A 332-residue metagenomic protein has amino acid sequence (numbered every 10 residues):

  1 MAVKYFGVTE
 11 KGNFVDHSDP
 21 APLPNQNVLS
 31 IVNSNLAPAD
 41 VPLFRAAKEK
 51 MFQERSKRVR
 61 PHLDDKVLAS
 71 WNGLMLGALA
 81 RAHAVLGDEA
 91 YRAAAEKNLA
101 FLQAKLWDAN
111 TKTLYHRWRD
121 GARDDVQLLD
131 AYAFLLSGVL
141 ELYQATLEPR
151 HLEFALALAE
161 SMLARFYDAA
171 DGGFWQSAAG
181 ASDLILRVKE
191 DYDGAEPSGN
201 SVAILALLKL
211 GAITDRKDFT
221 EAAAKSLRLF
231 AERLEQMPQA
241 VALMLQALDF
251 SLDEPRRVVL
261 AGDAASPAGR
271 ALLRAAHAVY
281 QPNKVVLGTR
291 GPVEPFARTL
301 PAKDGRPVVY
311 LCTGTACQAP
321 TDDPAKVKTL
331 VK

Functional and structural regions predicted by a protein language model:
M1-K332: Glycan-recognition and catalytic cores of secretory/periplasmic carbohydrate-active enzymes
